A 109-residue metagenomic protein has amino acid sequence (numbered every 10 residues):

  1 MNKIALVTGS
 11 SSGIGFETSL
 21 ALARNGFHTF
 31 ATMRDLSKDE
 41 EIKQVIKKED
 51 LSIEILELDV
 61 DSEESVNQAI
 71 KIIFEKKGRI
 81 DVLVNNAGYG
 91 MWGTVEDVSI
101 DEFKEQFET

Functional and structural regions predicted by a protein language model:
I4-V7, L83-V84: Conserved hydrophobic beta-strands of the Rossmann-like cofactor-binding core in SDR/related NAD(P)H-dependent
S11-G13: Conserved glycine-rich cofactor-binding loop
N25-E41: Conserved glycine-rich Rossmann-like NAD(P)H-binding loop of the short-chain dehydrogenase/reductase
D39-I42, V66-I73: A conserved hydrophobic alpha-helix of the Rossmann-fold in NAD(P)-dependent oxidoreductases
L51-S52, I72-N85, M91: A glycine-rich helix->loop->beta "capping" turn within Rossmann-like NAD(P)(H)-dependent oxidoreductase domains
I55, V98, Q106-F107: A hydrophobic alpha-helix adjacent to the NAD(P)-binding/active-site core of NAD(P)-dependent oxidoreductases, strongly
L58-Q68, I100: The beta1-alpha1 cofactor-binding region of Rossmann-like NAD(H)/NADP(H)-dependent oxidoreductases
T94-V95, E102-K104: Substrate-binding pocket helix/loop in short-chain dehydrogenase/reductase
